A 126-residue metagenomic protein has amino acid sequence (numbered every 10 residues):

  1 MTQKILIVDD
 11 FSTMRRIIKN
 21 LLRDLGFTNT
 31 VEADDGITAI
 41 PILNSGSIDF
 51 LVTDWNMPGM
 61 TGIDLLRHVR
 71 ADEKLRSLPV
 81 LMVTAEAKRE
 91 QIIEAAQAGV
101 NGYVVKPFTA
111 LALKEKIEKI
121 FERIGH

Functional and structural regions predicted by a protein language model:
S12-V31: Two-component/phosphorelay signaling modules centered on CheY-like receiver
K19, D64, A87-G102: Alpha4 helix (beta4-alpha4-beta5 surface) of REC/receiver domains from two-component response regulators
E32-P41, G62: Helix N-cap/capping motif at the beta->alpha junctions
P41, I63-R76: Short amphipathic alpha-helix used as the core "switch/output" element in two-component signaling
G46-V52: Active-site beta3 strand of CheY-like receiver
M57: Receiver (REC) domain active-site loop signature in two-component systems and cognate sites in sensor histidine kinases
F108-I117: C-terminal output helix
